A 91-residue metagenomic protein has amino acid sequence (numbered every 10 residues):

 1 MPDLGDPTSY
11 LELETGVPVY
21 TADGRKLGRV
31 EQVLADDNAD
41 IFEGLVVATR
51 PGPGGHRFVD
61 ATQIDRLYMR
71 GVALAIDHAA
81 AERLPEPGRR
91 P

Functional and structural regions predicted by a protein language model:
M1-P91: Peripheral interaction segments used for macromolecular assembly
